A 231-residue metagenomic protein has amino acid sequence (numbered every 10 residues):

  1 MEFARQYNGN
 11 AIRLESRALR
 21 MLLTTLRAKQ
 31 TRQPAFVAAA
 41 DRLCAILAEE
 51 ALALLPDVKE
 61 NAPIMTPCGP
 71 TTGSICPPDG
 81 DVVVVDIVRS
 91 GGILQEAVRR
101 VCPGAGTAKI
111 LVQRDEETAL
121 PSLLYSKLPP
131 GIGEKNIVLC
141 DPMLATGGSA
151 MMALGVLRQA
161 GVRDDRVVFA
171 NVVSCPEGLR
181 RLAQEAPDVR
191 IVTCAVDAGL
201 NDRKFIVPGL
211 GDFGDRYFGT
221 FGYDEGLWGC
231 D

Functional and structural regions predicted by a protein language model:
M1-D231: PRPP-associated nucleotide enzymes
